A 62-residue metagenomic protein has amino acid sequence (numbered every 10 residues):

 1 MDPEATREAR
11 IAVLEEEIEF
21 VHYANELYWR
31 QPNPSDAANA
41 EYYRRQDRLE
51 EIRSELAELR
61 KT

Functional and structural regions predicted by a protein language model:
M1-E19: Short, charge/polar-rich alpha-helical segments
V13-E16, F20-T62: Short, charge-rich amphipathic interface segments used for partner binding and complex assembly
